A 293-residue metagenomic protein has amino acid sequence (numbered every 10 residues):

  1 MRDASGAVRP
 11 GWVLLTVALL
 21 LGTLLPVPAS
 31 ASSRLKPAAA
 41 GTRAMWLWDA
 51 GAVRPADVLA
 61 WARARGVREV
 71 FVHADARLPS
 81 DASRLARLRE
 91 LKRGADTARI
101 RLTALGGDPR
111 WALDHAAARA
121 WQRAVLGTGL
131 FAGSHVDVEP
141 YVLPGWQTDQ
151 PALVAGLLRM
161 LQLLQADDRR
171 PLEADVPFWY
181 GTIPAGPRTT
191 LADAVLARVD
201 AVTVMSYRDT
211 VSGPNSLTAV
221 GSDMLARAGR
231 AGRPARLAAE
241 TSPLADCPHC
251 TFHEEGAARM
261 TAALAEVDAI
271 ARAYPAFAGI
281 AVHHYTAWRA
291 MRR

Functional and structural regions predicted by a protein language model:
S32-R68, H73-D75, A174-F178, I280-A287: Boundary/entry segment of secreted carbohydrate-active catalytic domains
W48, R101-D114, L157-P187, G232-S242 (+1 more regions): Aromatic-lined carbohydrate-recognition surfaces of secreted/lumenal glycan-active proteins
D49-A64, D114-G127, P184-V195, A257-A271: Short, acidic/polar
F71-A76, Q122-L153, A278-V282: Active-site groove signature of glycoside hydrolases
V72-G107, G145-A174: Aromatic-lined substrate-binding rim segments of carbohydrate-active enzymes
A132, V138-P144, R188-L217: Aromatic- and acid-rich polysaccharide-binding/catalytic face of secreted or lumenal carbohydrate-active enzymes
A166, R170-L172, Y207-C247: Glycoside hydrolase catalytic-domain groove-lining segments
R233-R293: Substrate-binding cleft of secreted/luminal carbohydrate-active enzymes
